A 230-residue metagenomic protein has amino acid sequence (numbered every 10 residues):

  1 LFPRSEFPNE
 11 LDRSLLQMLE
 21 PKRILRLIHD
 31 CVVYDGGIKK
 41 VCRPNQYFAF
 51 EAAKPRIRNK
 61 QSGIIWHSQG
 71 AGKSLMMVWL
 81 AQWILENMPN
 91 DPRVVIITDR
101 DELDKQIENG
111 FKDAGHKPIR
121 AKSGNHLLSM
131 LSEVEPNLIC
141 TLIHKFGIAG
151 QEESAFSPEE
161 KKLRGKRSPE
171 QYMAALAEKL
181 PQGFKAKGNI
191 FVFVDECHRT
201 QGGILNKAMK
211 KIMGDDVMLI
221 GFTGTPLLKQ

Functional and structural regions predicted by a protein language model:
L1, G147-Q230: Signature of the SF2 helicase/ATPase Hel1-core->accessory helical subdomain module
L1-R93, T98, E102-K117, V134-N137 (+3 more regions): ATP-dependent helicase/translocase motor core
S5-R13, H126-L128, F222-P226: Short C-terminal domain-edge/linker segments immediately following a structured domain
S14, S123-L131, K207-A208, L228-K229: Intrinsically disordered, low-complexity boundary segments flanking structured domains
E51, A81-W83, G124-L128, A177-P181 (+1 more regions): A generic local structural motif
I57, E86-M88, L128-E135, Q182-F184 (+1 more regions): A general structural signal for short secondary-structure junctions and capping/turn motifs
I96, C140, L219-G221: Conserved beta-strand scaffold positions in the cores of enzyme catalytic domains, especially in NTP/NDP-utilizing
D101, A121-S129, L142-I148: Conserved helicase motor
